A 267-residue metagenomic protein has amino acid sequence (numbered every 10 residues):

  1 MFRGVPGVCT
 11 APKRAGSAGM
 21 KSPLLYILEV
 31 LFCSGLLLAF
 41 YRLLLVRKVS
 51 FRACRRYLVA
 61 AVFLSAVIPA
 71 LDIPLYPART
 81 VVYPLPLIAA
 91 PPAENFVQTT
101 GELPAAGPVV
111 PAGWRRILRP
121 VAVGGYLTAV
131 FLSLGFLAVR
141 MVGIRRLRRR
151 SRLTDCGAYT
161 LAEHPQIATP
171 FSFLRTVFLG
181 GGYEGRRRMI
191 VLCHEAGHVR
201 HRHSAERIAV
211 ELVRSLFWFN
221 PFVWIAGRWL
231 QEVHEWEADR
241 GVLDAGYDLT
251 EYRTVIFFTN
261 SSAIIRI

Functional and structural regions predicted by a protein language model:
M1-G35, L45-R47, F51-G135: Hydrophobic membrane-embedded segments
M20-C33, R47, F171-S172, G182 (+3 more regions): Membrane-anchoring hydrophobic segments
C33, L37, F131-I144, E206 (+3 more regions): Alpha-helical transmembrane segments of polytopic integral membrane proteins, especially the permease/helical cores
Y41, L45, I68, D72 (+5 more regions): Membrane-water interface at transmembrane helix exits
V46-V49, I73, P77, A106-E184 (+1 more regions): Juxtamembrane/interface helices at transmembrane-helix boundaries
P74, H201, I225-I267: Short helix/loop segments within enzyme catalytic domains that coordinate or immediately flank catalytic cofactors
I190-H203, V210, A238-D239: Active-site recognition of the HExxH zinc-binding catalytic motif
H201-Q231: A Zn2+-metalloprotease active-site environment signal
